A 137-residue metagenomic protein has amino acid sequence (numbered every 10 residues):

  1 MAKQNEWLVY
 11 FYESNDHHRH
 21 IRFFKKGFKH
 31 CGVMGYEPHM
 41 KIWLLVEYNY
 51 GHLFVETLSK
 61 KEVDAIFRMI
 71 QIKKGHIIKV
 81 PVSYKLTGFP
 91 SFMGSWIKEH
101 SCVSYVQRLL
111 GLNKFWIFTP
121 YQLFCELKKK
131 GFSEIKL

Functional and structural regions predicted by a protein language model:
M1-L137: Cysteine-nucleophile amide-bond enzymes
